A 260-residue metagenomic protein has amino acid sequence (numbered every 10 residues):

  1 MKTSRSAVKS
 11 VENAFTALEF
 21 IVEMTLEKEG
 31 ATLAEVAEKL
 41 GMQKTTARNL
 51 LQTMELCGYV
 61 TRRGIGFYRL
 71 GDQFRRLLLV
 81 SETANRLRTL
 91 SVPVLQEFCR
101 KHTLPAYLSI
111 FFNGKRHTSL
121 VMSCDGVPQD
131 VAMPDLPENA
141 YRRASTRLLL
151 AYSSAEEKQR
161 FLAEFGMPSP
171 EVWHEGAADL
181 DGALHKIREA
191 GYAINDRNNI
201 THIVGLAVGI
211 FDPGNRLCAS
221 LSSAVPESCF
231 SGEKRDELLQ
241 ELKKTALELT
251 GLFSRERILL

Functional and structural regions predicted by a protein language model:
M1-A84: N-terminal helix-turn-helix
N13-T16, T46, L90, D179 (+1 more regions): Charged catalytic carboxylate motif
K39, L90-K101, K186, A190 (+2 more regions): Amphipathic alpha-helical regulatory segments at dimerization interfaces that relay allosteric signals between sensory
V60-T61, L108-S109, I210: A structural signal for short hydrophobic beta-strand segments in well-ordered beta-sheet cores
R69-E164: Amphipathic alpha-helical effector-binding/dimerization core of metabolite-sensing transcriptional regulators
G166, A246-L260: Cysteine/selenocysteine-centered motifs that mediate thiol-based redox chemistry or coordinate metal-sulfur cofactors
V172-A246: Extended hydrophobic
